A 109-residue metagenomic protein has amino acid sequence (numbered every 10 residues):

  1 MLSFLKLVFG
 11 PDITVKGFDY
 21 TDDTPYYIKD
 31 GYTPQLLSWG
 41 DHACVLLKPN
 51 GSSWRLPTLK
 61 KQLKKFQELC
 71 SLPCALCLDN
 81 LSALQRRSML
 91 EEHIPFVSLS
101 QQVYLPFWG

Functional and structural regions predicted by a protein language model:
M1-I94: DNA-contacting interfaces and partner/effector-binding or oligomerization modules in DNA-centric proteins
H93-L105: Charged, structured surface patches that assemble and position nucleic-acid processing machinery
